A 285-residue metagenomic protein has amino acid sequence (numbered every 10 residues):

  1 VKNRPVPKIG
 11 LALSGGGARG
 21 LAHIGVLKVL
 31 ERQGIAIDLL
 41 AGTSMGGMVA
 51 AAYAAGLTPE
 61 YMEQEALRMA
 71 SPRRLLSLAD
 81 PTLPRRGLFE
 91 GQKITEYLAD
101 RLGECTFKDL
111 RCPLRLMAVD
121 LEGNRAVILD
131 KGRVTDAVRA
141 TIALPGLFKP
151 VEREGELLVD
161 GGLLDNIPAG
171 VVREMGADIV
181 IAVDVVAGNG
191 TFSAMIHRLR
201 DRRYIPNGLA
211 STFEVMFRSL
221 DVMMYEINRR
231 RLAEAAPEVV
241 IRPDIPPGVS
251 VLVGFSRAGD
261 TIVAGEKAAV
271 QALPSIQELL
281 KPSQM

Functional and structural regions predicted by a protein language model:
V1-L40: Helix-rich "cap/lid" substructures immediately adjacent to catalytic or cofactor-binding pockets
P5-I9, P59-Y97, V119-R133, G162-M285: Non-catalytic peripheral regions of patatin-like phospholipases
L13, L158-D160: Short hydrophobic beta-strand that contains or immediately precedes a catalytic carboxylate
A18, M45, L163: Active-site loop->helix "elbow" adjoining a glycine-rich segment at hydrolase catalytic centers
H23, G46-G47, D165: Catalytic nucleophile loop
A36-A55: Catalytic nucleophile loop
A99, A137-P150, G161-I167: Active-site glycine-rich loop that binds ribose-phosphate moieties when present
L102-P113: A short alpha-helix-loop-beta-strand transition element characteristic of N-terminal alpha/beta dinucleotide-binding
